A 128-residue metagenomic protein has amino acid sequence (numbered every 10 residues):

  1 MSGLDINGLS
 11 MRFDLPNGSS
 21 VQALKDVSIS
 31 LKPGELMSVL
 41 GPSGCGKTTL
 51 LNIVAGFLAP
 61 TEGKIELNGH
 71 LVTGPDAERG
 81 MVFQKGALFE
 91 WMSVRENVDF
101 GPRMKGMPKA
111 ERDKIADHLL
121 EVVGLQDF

Functional and structural regions predicted by a protein language model:
M37-S38, M81: Short beta-strand immediately N-terminal to the Walker A/P-loop
L40-P42: The feature captures the beta-strand-to-loop junction immediately N-terminal to the Walker
A55: Helix-to-loop junction immediately C-terminal to a conserved catalytic motif
T61-K64, E111: Conserved coupling/switch loops of ABC nucleotide-binding domains, chiefly the family-specific signature
G63-P75: Conserved ABC transporter NBD signature motif
M92-D99: Short coil-to-helix segment of the ABC ATPase nucleotide-binding domain corresponding to the Q-loop/switch region
D99, R103, A110-F128: Conserved ABC ATPase "signature" region
